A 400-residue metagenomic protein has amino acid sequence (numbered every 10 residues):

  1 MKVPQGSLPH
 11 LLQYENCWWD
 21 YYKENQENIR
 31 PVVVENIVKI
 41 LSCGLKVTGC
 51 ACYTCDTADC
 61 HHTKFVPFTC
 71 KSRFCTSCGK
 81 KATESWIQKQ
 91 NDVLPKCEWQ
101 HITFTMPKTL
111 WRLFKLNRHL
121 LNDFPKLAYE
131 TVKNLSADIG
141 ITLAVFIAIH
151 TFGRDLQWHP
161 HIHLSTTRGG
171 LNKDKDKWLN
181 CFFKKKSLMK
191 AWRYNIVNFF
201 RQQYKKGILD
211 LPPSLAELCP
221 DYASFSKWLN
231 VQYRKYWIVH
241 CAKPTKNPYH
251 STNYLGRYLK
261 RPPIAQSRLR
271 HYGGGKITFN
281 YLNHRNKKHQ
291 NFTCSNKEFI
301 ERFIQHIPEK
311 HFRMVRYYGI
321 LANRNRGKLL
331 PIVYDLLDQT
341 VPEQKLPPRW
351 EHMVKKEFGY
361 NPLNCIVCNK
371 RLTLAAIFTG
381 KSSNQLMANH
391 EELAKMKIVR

Functional and structural regions predicted by a protein language model:
M1-R400: Beta->alpha loop/short-helix hinge microenvironment recognizer with preference for catalytic Tyr/His contexts
